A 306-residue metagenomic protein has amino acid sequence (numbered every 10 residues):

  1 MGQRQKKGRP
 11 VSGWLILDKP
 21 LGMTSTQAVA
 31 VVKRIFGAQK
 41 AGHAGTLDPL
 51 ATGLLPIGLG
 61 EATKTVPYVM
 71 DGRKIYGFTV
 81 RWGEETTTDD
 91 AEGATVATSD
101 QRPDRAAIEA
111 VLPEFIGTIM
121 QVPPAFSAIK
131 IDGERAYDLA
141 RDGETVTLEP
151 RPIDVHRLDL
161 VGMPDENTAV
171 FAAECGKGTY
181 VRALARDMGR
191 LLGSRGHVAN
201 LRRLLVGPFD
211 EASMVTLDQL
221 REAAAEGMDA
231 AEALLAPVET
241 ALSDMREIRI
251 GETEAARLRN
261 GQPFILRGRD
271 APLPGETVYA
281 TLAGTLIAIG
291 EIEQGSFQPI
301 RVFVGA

Functional and structural regions predicted by a protein language model:
M1-H43, L47, A51, G72 (+2 more regions): Accessory RNA 3′-end/elbow-binding domains used by RNA modification enzymes
M1-K177, V181-V215: Catalytic cores of RNA-modifying enzymes
